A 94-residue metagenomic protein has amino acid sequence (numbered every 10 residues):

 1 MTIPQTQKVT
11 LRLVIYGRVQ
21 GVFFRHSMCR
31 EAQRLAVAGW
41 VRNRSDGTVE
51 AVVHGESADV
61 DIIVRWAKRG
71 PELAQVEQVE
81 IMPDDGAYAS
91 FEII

Functional and structural regions predicted by a protein language model:
M1-I94: Intrinsically disordered, low-complexity, mixed-charge
